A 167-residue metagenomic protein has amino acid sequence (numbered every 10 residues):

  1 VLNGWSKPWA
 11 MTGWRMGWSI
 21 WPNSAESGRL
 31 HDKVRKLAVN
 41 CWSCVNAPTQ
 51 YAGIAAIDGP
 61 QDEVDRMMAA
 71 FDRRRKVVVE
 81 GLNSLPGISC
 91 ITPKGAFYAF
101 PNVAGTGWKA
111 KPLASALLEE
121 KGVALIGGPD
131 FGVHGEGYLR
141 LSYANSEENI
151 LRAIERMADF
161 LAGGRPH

Functional and structural regions predicted by a protein language model:
V1-H167: PLP-dependent class I/II
